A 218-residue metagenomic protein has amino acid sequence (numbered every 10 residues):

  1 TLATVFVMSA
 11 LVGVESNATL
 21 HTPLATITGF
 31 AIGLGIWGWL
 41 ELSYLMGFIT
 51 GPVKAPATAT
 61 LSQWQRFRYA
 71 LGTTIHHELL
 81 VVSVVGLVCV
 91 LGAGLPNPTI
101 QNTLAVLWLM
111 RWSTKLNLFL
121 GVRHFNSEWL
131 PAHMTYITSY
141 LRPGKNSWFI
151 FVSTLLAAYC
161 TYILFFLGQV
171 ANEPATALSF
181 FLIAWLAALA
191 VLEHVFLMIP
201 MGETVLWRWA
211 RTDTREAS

Functional and structural regions predicted by a protein language model:
L2-T19, I36-L40: A generic, lipid-embedded transmembrane alpha helix
V12-A31, G86-N102, I163-F181: Helix-coil boundary and interhelical linker segments in multi-pass alpha-helical membrane proteins
P23-H77: Intramembrane catalytic core of multi-pass membrane enzymes that act on lipidic substrates
G35-G47, A105-R123, F181, W185-M201: Transmembrane alpha-helical segments that form the membrane-embedded catalytic/substrate-channel core of multi-pass
I49-R66, L118-L141, T204-R215: Cytosolic, membrane-interface loops and tails of multi-pass inner-membrane proteins
Q65-V84, T138-A157: Loop-to-transmembrane boundary segments
A70-E128: Hydrophobic, aromatic-enriched interface-forming segments
G144-S218: C-terminal transmembrane-bundle signature of multipass membrane proteins, characterized by strong activation on
